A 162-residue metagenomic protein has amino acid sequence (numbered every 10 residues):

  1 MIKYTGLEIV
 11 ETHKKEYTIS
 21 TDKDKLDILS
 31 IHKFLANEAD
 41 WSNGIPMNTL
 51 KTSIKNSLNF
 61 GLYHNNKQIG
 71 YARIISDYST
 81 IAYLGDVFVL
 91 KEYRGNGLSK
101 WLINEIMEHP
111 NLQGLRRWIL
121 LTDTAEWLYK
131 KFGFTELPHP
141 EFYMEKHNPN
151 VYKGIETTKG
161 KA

Functional and structural regions predicted by a protein language model:
I2-I45, I155-A162: Short amphipathic alpha-helix that is part of the acyltransferase structural core
I9-T12, P138-T157: Short, basic/aromatic-enriched C-terminal tail that caps enzymatic domains
N48-F88: A conserved beta-strand-loop-helix scaffold within acyl/acetyltransferase catalytic domains
G85, E92-R94, R117, L128: Acidic/histidine-enriched, beta-strand-rich ligand/metal-binding domains
Y93-L102: Conserved acetyl-CoA pyrophosphate-binding loop and the N-cap/start of the following alpha-helix in GNAT-like
L112-H147: Conserved active-site alpha-helix within GNAT-family acetyltransferase domains
